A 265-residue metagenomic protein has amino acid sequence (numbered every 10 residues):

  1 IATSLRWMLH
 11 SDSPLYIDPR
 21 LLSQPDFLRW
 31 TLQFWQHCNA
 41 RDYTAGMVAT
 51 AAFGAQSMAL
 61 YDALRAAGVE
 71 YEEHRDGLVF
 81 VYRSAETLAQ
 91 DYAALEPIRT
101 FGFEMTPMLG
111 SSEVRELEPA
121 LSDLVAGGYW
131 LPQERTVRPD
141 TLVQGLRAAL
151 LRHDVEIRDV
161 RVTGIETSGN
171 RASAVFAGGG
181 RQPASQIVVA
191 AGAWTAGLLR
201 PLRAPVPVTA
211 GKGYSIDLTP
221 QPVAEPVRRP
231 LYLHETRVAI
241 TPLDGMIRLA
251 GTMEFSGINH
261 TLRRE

Functional and structural regions predicted by a protein language model:
I1-G110: Dinucleotide-binding Rossmann-like beta1-alpha1 core, especially the glycine-rich loop that anchors the ADP
I1-Q36, G164-A174, G180-E265: Active-site substrate-recognition segment that forms the wall of the catalytic cavity or substrate channel
A45-Q56, F80-Q90, E113-L117, Y129-A148 (+1 more regions): Short beta-strand to alpha-helix junction loop
A63, A89-F101, V114, L121-Q186: Helical element adjacent to the flavin cofactor pocket in flavoenzyme catalytic cores
G68-V69, E116-A120, T236-A239: Short beta-strand/turn micro-motifs at beta-sheet edges
Y71-E73, S122-D123, P242-L243: Short, flexible turn/loop "capping" segments at secondary-structure junctions
H74, M108-V114, V160, L243 (+1 more regions): Conserved beta-strand termini and adjacent loop/short-helix elements that scaffold enzyme active sites in alpha/beta
E104-P107, E156, P205: Conserved beta-strand segments of alpha/beta enzyme cores
